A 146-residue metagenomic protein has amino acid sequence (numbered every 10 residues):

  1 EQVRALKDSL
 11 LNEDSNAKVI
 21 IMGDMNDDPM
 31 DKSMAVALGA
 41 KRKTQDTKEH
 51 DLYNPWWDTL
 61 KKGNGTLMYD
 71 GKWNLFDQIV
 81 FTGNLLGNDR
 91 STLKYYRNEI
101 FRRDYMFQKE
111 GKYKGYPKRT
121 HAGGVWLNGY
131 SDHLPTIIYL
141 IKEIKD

Functional and structural regions predicted by a protein language model:
E1-K7: Long, well-ordered alpha-helical scaffolding segments within enzyme catalytic domains, especially pronounced
D8-V19, N26-D146: Metal-dependent phosphoester-hydrolase catalytic domains
